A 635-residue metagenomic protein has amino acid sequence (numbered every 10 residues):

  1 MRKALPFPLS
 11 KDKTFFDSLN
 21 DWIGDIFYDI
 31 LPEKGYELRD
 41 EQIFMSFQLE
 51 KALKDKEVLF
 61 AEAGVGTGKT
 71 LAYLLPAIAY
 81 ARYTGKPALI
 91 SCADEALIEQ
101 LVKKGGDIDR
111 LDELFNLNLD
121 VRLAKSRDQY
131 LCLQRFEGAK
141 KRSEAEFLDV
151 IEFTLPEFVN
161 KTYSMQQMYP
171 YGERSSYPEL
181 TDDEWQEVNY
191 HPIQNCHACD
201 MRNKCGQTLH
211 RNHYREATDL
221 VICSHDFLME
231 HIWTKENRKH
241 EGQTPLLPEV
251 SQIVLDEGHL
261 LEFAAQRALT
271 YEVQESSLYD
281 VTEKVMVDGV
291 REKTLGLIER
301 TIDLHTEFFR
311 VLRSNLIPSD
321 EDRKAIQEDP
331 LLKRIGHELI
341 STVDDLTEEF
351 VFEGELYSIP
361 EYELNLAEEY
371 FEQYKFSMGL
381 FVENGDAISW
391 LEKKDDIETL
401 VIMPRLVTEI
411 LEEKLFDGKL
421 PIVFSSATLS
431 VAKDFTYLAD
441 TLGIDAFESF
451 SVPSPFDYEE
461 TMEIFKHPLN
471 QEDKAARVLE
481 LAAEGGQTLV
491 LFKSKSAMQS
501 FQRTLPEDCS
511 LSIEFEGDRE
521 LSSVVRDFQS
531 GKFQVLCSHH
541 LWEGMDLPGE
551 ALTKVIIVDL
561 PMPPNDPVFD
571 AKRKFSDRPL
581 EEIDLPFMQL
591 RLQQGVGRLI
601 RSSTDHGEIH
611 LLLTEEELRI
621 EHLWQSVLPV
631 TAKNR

Functional and structural regions predicted by a protein language model:
R2-Y28, P32-E33, E37, K86-P87 (+1 more regions): A substrate-engagement module of RecA-like helicase motors
D55-Y73: Walker A/P-loop
L71-T84, G105-D107: Walker A/P-loop NTP-binding motif
A79, A96-E99, K103, H191-L220 (+2 more regions): Signature of the SF2 helicase/ATPase Hel1-core->accessory helical subdomain module
Q186-E216, I232-E241, E349-L469, D518 (+1 more regions): A contiguous, basic/glycine-rich beta-loop/short-helix subdomain that forms a polymer-engagement track
E413, F465-K493: Conserved interdomain hinge at the start of the Helicase C-terminal
F465-N470, L521-E617: Conserved RecA-like P-loop NTPase helicase motor core
K493-G517: Conserved helicase motor "Helicase C" RecA-like lobe of SF1/SF2 P-loop NTPases
